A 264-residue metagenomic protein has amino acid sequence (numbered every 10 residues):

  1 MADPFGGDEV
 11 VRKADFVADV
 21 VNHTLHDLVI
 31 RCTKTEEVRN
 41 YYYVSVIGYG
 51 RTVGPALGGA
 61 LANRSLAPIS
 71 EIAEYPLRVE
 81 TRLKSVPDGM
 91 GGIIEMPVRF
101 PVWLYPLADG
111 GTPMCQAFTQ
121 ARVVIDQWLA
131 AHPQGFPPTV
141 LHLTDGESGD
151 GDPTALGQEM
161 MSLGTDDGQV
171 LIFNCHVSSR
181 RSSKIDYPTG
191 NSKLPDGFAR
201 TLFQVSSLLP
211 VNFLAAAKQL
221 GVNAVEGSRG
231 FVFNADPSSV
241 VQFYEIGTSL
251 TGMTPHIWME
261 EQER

Functional and structural regions predicted by a protein language model:
M1-R264: Acidic, low-complexity intrinsically disordered regions
